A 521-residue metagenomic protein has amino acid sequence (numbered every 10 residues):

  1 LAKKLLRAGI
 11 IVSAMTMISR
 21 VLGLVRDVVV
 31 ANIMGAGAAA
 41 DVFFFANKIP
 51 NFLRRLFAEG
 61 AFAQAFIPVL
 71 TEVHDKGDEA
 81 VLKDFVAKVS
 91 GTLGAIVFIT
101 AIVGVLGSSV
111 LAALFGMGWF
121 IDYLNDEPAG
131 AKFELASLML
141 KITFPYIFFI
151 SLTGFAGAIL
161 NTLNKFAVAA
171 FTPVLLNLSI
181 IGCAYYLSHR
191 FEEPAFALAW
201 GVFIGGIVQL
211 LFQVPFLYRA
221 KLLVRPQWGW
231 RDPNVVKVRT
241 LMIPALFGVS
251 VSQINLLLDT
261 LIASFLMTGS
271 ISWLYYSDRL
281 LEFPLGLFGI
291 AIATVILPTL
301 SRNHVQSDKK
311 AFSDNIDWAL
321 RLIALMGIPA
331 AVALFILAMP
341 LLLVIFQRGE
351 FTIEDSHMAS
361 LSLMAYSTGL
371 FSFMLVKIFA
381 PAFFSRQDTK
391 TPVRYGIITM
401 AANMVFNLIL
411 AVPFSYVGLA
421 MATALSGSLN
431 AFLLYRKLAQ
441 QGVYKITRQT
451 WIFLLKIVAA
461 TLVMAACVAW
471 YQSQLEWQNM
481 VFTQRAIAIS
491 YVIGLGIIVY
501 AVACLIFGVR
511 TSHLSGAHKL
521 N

Functional and structural regions predicted by a protein language model:
L1-N521: Membrane-embedded alpha-helical bundles of multi-pass transporters/translocases, especially carrier/permease families
